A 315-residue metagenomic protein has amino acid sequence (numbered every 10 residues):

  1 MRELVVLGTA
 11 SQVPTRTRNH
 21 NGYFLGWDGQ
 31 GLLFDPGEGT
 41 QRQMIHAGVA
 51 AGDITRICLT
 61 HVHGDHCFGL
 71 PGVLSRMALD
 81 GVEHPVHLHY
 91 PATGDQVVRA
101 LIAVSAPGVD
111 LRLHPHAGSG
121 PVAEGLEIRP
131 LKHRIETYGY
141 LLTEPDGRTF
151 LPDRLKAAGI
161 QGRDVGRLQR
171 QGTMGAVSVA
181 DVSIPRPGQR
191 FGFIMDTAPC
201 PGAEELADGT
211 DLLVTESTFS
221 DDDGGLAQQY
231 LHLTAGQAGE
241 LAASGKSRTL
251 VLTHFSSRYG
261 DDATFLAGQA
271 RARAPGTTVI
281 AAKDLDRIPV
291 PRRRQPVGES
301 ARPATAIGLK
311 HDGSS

Functional and structural regions predicted by a protein language model:
M1-A47, E83, Y140-L142, S183-I194 (+1 more regions): Conserved beta-strand hairpin/beta-sheet module of binuclear metal-dependent hydrolase folds, prominently
L4, D35, M44, H61 (+8 more regions): Divalent metal-coordination and catalytic microenvironments
F34-G37, I54-V62, P91, G192-T197 (+3 more regions): Active-site neighborhood of phospho(di)ester-bond hydrolases with catalytic His/Asp-centered motifs
E38-H89, L113-S119: Active-site metal-binding motif and surrounding structural segment of the metallo-beta-lactamase
G69-M77, V98-L101, G260-Q269: Metal-dependent catalytic neighborhoods of phosphoester/phosphodiester hydrolases
V82-V86, P91-A117, R258: Active-site neighborhood of divalent metal-dependent phosphoester bond hydrolases
G118, P201-S315: Binuclear metal-ion centers of metallo-dependent hydrolases, dominated by the metallo-beta-lactamase
E127-L206, L212-V214: Active-site-proximal loop/helix segment associated with metal-binding centers of metalloenzymes
